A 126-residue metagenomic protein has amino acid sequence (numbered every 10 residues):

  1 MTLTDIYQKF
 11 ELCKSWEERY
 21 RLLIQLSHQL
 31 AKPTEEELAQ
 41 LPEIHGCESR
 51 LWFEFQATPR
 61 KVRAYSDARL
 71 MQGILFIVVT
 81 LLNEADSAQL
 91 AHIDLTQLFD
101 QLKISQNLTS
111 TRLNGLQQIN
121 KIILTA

Functional and structural regions predicted by a protein language model:
M1-E48, A57-T58, R63, I93-A126: N-terminal intrinsically disordered, cationic/polar leader segments that include organellar targeting peptides
D5-I6, I74-I77: A general alpha-helix detector
S15, N83-D86: Amphipathic alpha-helical protein-protein interaction surfaces
F53-F55: Short beta-strand scaffold segments in enzyme catalytic cores
A57-L70, V79-N83: Conserved interaction-surface patches within small, structured recognition/assembly domains
L70-L75, D86, D94, I119: Amphipathic alpha-helical interface surfaces
